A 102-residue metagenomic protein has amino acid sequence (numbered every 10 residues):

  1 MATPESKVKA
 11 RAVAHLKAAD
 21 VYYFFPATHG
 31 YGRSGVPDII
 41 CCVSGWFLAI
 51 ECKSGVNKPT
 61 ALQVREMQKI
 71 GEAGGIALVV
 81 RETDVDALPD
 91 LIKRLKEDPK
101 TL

Functional and structural regions predicted by a protein language model:
M1-L102: Catalytic phosphate/metal-binding cores of nucleic-acid and nucleotide-processing enzymes, i.e., regions that mediate
